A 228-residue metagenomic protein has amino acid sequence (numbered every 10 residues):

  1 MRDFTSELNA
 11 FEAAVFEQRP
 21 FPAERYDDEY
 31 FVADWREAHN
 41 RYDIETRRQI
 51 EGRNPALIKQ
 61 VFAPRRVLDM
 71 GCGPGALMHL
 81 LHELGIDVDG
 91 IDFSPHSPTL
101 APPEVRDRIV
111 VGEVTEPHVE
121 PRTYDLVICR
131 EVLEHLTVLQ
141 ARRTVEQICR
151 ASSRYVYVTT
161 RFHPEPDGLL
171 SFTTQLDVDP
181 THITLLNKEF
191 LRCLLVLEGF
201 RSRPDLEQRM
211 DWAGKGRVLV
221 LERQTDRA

Functional and structural regions predicted by a protein language model:
M1-R122, L126-I128, L139-E146, F162 (+2 more regions): Conserved N-terminal segment of class I S-adenosyl-L-methionine
R130-H135: Short catalytic micro-motifs in class I SAM-dependent methyltransferases
L136-T137, S152-S153: Helix-to-beta-strand junctions that scaffold the AdoMet/dcAdoMet cofactor pocket in Class I SAM-dependent enzymes
Q147-A151: Conserved helix-to-beta-strand junction in the class I
S153-F162: Conserved beta-strand signature within the Rossmann-like core of class I S-adenosyl-L-methionine
P164-P166: Feature marks short, surface-exposed loop/turn motifs that line or immediately flank catalytic pockets and channel
L170-D179: Short glycine/proline- and charge-enriched loop/turn segments that cap or connect secondary-structure elements
L191-D205: A SAM-dependent methyltransferase catalytic signature shared across enzymes that methylate proteins
